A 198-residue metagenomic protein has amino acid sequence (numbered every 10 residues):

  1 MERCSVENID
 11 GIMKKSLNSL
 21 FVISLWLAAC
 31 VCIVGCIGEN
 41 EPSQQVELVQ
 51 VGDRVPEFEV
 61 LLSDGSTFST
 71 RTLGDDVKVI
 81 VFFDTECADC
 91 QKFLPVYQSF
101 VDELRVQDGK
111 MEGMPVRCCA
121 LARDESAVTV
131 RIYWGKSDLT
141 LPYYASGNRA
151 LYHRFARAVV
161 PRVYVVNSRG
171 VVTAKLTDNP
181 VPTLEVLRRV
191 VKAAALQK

Functional and structural regions predicted by a protein language model:
M1-I12: N-terminal amphipathic/basic-hydrophobic helices that include classical n-h-c signal peptides and signal-anchor
I12-S24: Bacterial N-terminal signal peptides that target proteins for export
V34-G35: C-terminal motif of bacterial Sec signal peptides marking the signal peptidase cleavage site
N40-T70: N-terminal "domain-start" segment that seeds a small globular fold
R71-Q91: Short active-site neighborhood of thiol/selenol oxidoreductases, capturing the structured segment around
Q91-S137, A150-H153: Structural microenvironment flanking redox-active thiols in thiol-disulfide oxidoreductases
R131-V166: Short, internal strand/loop/helix patches that form the active-site neighborhood or redox-interaction surface
V165-K198: Thiol-/selenol-based redox modules, centered on thioredoxin-like and closely related oxidoreductase domains
